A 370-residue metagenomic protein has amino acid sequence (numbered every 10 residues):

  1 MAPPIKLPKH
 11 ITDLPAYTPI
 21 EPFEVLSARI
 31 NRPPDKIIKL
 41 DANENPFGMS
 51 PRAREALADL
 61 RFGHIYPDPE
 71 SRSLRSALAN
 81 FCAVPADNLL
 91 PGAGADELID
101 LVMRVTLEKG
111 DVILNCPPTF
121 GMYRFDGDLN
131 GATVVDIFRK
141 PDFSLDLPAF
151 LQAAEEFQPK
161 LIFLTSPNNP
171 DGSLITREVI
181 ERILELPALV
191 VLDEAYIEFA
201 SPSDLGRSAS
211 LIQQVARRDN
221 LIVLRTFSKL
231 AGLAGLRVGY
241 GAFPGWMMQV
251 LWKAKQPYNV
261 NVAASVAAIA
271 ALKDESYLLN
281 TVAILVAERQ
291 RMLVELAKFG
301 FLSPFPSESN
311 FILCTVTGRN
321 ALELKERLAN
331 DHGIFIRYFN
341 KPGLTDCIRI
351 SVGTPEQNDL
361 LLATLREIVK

Functional and structural regions predicted by a protein language model:
A2-D96, L101: N-terminal small-domain helix-loop-helix segment of the aminotransferase-like
D35-K36, P85-L89, K109-V112, E194 (+2 more regions): Short acidic capping loops at alpha-helix termini that bridge into adjacent secondary structure
S50, N220-F305: PLP-dependent aminotransferase class I/II
V105-L164: PLP-dependent aminotransferase-like
S144-F157, P170-V190, E194-L230: Active-site pre-lysine segment of PLP-dependent enzymes
L285-V286, Q290, F299-D331, I348: Conserved PLP-binding catalytic core of the aspartate aminotransferase-like
R327-D331, I336-R337, K341-K370: PLP-dependent enzyme catalytic core of the Aspartate aminotransferase-like
